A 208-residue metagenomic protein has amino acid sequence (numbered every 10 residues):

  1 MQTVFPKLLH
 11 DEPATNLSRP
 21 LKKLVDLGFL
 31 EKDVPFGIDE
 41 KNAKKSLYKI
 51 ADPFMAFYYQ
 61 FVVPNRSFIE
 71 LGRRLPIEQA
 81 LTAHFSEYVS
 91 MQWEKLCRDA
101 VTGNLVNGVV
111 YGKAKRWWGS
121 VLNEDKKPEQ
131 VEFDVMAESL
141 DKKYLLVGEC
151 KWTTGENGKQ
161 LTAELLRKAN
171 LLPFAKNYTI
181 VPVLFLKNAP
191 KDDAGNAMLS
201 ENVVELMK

Functional and structural regions predicted by a protein language model:
M1-L8: Short acidic, hydrophobic short linear motifs in intrinsically disordered regions
L8-L9, S86: A generic structural signal for short
H10-G28: Short amphipathic alpha-helical interaction segments
K23, V34-K208: A cross-kingdom feature that marks ATP-driven nucleic-acid transaction machinery
